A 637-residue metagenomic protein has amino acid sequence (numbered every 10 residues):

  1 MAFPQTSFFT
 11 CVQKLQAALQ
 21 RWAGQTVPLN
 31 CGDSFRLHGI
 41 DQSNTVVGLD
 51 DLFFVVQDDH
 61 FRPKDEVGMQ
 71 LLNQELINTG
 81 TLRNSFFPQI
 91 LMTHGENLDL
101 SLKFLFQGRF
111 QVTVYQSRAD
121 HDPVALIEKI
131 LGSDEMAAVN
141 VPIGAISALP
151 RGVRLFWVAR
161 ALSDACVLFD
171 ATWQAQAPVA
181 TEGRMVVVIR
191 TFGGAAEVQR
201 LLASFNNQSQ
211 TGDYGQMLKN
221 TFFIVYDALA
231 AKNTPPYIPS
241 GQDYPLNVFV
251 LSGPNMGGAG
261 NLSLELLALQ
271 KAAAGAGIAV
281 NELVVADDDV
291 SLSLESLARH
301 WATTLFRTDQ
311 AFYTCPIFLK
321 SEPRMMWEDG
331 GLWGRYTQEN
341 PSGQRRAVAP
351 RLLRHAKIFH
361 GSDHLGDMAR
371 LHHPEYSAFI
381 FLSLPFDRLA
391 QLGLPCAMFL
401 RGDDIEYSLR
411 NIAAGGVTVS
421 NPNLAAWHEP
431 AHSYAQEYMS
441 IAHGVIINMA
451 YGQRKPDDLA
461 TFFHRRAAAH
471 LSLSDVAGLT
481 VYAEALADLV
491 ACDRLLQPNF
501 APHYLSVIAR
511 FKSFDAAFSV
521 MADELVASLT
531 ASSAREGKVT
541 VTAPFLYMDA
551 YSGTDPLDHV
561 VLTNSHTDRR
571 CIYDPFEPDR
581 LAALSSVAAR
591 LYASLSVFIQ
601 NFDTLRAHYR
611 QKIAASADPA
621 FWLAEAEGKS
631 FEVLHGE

Functional and structural regions predicted by a protein language model:
A2-P150, F156-A161, A442-E637: Terminal low-complexity segments of carbohydrate-biosynthetic enzymes
D170-A177, S420-A435: Active-site donor/metal-binding and catalytic loop motifs of nucleotide-sugar-dependent glycosylation enzymes
F205-L251: Acidic donor-binding segment of Leloir-type glycosyltransferases
G253-G275: Glycine-rich, basic loop-to-helix element that forms the pyrophosphate-binding segment of sugar-nucleotide handling
A276-S291: Short beta-strand-to-loop acidic/aromatic patch adjacent to the donor-nucleotide binding site
E295-A347: Conserved donor NDP-sugar-binding/catalytic core segment of glycosyltransferases
R346-F381: A recurrent flexible, glycine/aromatic-enriched loop bordering the glycosyltransferase active site that acts as
S377-F381, A390-L409, G415-N421: Donor nucleotide-sugar recognition loop
